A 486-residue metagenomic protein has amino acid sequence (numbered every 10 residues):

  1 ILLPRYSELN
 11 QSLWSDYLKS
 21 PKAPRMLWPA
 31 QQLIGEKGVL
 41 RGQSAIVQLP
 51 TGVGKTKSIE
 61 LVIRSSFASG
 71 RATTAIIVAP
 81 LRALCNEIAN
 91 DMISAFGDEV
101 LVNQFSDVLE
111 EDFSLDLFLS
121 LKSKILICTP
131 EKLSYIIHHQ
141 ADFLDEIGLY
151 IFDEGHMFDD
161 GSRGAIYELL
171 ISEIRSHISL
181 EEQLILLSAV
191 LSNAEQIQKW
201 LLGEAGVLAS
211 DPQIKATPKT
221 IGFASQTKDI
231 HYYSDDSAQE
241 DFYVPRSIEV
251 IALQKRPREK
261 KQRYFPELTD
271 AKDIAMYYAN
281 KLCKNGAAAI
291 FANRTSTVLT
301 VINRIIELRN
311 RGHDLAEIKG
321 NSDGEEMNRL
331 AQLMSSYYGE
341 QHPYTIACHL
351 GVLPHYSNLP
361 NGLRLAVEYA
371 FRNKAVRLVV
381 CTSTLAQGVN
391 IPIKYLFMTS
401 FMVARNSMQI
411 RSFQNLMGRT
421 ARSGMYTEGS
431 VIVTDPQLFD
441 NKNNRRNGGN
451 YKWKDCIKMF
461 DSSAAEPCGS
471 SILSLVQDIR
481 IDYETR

Functional and structural regions predicted by a protein language model:
P4-R25, P29-A30, I34, P50-V53 (+5 more regions): Conserved C-terminal RecA-like helicase domain
S44, T73-T74, K122-L126, E146-L149 (+3 more regions): Loop/turn-to-beta-strand initiation segments
K55-R64, A165-I171: Motif I (Walker A/P-loop) of helicase-class P-loop NTPases
L126, P130-S134, Q140-Q183: SF2 helicase catalytic motif II
S134-I137, R364-Y369, A375-L396, L416-E428: SF2 helicase motor core recognition
S172, L184-R304: Conserved interdomain linker/interface between the two RecA-like ATPase lobes of SF2 helicase motors
E181, I391, Y395, M402-K458: Conserved segment of the helicase C-terminal RecA-like domain
G448-R486: Long, largely alpha-helical accessory region at the distal end of helicase-like NTP-driven motors
